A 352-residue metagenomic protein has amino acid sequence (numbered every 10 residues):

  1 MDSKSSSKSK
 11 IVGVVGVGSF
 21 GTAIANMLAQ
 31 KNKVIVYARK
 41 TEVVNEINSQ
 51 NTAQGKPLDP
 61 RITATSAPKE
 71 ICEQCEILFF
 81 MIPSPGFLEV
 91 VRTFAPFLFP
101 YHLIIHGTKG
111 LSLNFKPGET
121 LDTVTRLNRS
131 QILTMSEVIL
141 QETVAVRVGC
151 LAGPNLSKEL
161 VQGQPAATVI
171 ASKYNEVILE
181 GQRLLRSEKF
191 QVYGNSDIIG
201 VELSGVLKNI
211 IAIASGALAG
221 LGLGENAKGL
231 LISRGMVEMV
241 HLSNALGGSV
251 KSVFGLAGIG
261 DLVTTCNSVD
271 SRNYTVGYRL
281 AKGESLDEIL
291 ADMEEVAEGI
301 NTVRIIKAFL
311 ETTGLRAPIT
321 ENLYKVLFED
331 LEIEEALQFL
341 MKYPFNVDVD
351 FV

Functional and structural regions predicted by a protein language model:
D2-A67, T93-A95, S136: NAD(P)+-binding Rossmann beta1-loop-alpha1 motif at the extreme N-terminus of oxidoreductases
D2-K4, S215-A219, N244-F254, G258-V352: NAD(P)-dependent Rossmann-like dehydrogenase/reductase catalytic/cofactor-binding core
S9-K10, H102, A166: Nucleotide donor/acceptor-binding cores
V17, M81-P83, N267: Glycine-rich, N-terminal phosphate-binding loop of Rossmann-like dinucleotide-binding domains
K56-T63, V144-R147, E188-F190, L315: A short helix-to-beta-strand connector/capping loop
T65-E73, I77-Q162, G181: Rossmann-like NAD(P)(H) cofactor-binding subdomain of soluble oxidoreductases
G86, F97, V138-V148, P165-I213 (+1 more regions): Internal alpha-helical scaffold of NAD(P)-dependent oxidoreductase catalytic cores
H106, R147-A152, V192-S196, F254-G255 (+1 more regions): General beta-strand structural signal in soluble alpha/beta enzymes
